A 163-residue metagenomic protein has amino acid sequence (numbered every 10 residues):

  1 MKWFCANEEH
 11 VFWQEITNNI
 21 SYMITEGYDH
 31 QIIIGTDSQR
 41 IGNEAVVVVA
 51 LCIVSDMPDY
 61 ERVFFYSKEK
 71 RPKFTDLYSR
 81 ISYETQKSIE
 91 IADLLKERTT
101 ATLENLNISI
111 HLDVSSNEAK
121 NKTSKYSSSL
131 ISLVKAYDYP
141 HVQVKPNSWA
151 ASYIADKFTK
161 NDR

Functional and structural regions predicted by a protein language model:
M1-R40, E104: Basic, amphipathic N-terminal segments that precede the first structured/catalytic domain
I33-T36, S109-S115: Short glycine-rich or small-residue beta-strand-to-loop segments that form or flank ligand, phosphate, metal/Fe-S
I34-G35, Q39-F64: Acidic, metal-ligating active-site segments
N43-V47, A119-S127, Y153-D156: A short acidic (Asp/Glu
K70-L106: Acidic helix/loop or adjacent segment enriched in Glu/Asp that either coordinates divalent metal
T75, A136, K160: Catalytic phosphate/metal-binding cores of nucleic-acid and nucleotide-processing enzymes, i.e., regions that mediate
L112-N147: Short, low-complexity, polybasic intrinsically disordered segments
Q143-R163: C-terminal functional segments of enzyme domains
